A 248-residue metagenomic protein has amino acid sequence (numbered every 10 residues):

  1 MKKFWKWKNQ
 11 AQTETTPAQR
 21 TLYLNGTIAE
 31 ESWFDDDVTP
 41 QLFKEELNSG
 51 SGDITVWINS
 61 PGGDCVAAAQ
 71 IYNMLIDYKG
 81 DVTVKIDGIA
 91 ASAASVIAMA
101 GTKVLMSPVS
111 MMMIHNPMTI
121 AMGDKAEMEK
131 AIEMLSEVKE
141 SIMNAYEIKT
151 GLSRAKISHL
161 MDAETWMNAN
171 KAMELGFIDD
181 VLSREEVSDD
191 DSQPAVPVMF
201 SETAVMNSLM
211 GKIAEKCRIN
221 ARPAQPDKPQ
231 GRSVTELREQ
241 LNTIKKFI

Functional and structural regions predicted by a protein language model:
M1-K85, I89-A93, K103-M113, M118-I248: N-terminal organellar transit peptides
